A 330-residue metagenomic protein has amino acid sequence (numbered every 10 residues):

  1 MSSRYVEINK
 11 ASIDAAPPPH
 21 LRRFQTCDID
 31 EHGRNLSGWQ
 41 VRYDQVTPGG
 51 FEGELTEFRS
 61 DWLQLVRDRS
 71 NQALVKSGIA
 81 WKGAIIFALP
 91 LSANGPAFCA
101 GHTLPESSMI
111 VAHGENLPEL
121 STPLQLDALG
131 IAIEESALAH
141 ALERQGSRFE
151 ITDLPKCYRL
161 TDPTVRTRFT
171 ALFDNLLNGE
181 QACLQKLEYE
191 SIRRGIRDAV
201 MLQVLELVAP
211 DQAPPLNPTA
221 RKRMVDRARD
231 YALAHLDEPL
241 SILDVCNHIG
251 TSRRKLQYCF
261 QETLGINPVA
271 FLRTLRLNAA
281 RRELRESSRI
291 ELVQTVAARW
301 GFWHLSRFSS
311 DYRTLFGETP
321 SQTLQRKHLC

Functional and structural regions predicted by a protein language model:
S2-P48, P96-L236, S241-L243, N247-R253 (+4 more regions): Alpha-helical bundle regulatory/interaction domains
V46-L55, R59-A80: Conserved short histidine dyad/triad with adjacent acidic residue
A80, R221, R273: Short, conserved glycine- and acidic-residue-centered signature motifs in active-site or ligand-binding loops
A80-G95: Short, conserved beta-strand element in jelly-roll/cupin
K255, Q261, A270-R273: C-terminal structural cap/anchor segments
L256-F260, R307-F308, Y312: Short hydrophobic/aromatic patch on the recognition helix
